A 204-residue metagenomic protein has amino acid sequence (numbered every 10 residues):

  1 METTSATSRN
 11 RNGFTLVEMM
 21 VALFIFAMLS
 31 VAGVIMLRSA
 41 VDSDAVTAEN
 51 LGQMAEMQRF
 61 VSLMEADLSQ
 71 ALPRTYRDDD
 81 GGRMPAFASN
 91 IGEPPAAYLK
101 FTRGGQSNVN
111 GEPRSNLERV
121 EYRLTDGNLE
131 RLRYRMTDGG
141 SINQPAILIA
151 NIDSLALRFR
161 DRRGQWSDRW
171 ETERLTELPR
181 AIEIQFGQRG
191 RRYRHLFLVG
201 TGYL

Functional and structural regions predicted by a protein language model:
M1-E2, R9-A40: N-terminal single-pass transmembrane signal-anchor helix
G33-T137: Extracytoplasmic beta-strand-rich oligomerization domains located immediately C-terminal to a leader/signal peptide
N108-N110, G139-G140, G164-R169: A short, acidic/glycine-rich surface segment
P113-S115, G139, A150, E177-P179: Short solvent-exposed loop/turn micro-motifs enriched in small/polar/acidic residues
E118-V120, Q144-A146, R191-H195: Short beta-strand segments
L129, P145-D153: Local beta-strand/beta-hairpin segments that build beta-sheet-rich folds
Y134-I147: Short aromatic-glycine motifs in intrinsically disordered, low-complexity regions
N151-L204: Short linear sequence signals and composition-biased patches located at protein termini or domain-edge surfaces
